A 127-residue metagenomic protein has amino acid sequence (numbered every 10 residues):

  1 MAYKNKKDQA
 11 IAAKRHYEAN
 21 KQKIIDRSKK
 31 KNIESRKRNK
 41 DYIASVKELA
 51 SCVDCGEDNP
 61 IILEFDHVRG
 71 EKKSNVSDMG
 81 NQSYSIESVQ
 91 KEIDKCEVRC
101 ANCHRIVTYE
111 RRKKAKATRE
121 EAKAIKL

Functional and structural regions predicted by a protein language model:
M1-L127: Contiguous alpha-helical segments
